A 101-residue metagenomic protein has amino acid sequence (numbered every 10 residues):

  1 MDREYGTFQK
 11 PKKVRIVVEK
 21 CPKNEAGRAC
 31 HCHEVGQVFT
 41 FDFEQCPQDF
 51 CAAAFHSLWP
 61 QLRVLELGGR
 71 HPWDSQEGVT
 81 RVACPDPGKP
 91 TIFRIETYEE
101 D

Functional and structural regions predicted by a protein language model:
K13-K20: A short beta-strand micro-motif
C21-K23, E44-D49: Short, charged beta-turn/beta-strand-edge "cap" motif at the junction between a beta-strand and an adjacent loop
C51-G69: Short, compositionally biased
L67-D101: Short, compact, well-ordered microdomains
